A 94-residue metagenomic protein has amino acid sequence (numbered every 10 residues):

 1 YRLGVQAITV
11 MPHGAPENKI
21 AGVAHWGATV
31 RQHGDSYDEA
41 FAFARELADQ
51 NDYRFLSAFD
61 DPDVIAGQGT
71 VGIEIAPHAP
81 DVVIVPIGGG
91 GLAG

Functional and structural regions predicted by a protein language model:
Y1-R2, P16-I20, P86-G94: Short glycine/serine/threonine-rich phosphate/pyrophosphate-binding segments that cradle anionic phosphate groups
V5: A short helix->loop->beta-strand "cap" motif at the edges of active sites that frequently abuts
I8-V82: Small/polar-residue-rich loop-to-helix segments that shape phosphate-bearing ligand pockets
